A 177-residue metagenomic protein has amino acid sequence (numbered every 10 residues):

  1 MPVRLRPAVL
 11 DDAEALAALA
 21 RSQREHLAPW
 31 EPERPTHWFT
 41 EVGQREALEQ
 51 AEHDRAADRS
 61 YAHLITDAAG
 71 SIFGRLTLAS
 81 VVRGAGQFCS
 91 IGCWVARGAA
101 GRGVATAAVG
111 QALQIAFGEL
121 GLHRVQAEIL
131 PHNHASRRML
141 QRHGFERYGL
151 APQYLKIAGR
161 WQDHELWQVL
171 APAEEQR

Functional and structural regions predicted by a protein language model:
M1-A15, L19-P29, A62-R177: Acyl-donor (CoA/ACP) binding surface of acyl/acetyltransferases
A8, L19, T36-G43, A57: Generic, well-ordered alpha-helical segments
A28-E49: Conserved GNAT-fold acetyl-CoA-binding loop/helix
T36-W38, E49-L64: A short helix-loop-beta-strand connector motif used in the catalytic cores of GNAT acetyltransferases and, in some
V42-A56, R75-R83, G144: Short, charged low-complexity intrinsically disordered segments located at boundaries of structured domains
